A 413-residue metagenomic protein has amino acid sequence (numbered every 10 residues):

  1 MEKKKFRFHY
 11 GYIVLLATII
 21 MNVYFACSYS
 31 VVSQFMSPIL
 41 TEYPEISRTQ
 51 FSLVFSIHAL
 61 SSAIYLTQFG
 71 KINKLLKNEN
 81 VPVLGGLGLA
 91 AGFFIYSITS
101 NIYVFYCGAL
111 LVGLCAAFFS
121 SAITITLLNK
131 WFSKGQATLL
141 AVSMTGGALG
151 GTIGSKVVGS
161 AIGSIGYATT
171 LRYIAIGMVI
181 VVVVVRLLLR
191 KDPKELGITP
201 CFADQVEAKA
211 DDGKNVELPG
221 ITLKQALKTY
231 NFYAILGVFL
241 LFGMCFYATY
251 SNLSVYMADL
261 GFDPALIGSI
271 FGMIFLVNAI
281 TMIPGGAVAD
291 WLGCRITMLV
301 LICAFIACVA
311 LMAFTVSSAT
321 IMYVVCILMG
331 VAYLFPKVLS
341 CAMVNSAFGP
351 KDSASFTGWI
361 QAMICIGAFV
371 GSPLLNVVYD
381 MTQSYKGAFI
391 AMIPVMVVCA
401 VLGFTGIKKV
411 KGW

Functional and structural regions predicted by a protein language model:
I13-R48, Y65-F69, S155, T249-S254: Extracytoplasmic
V32-I39, K224-M282: Extracytoplasmic gate region of multi-pass secondary transporters
I39-L40, I72-N73, I153-I165, T170 (+3 more regions): Interfacial helix-cap and linker-helix signal at transmembrane-aqueous boundaries of multi-pass secondary transporters
I64-I102, R295: Conserved MFS/SLC helix-loop-helix module at the cytosolic interface between two early adjacent transmembrane helices
G92, Y103-L111, T320-L328: Paired small-residue
F118-F132, F335-F348: Intracellular juxtamembrane helix-capping segments at the cytosolic ends of symmetry-related transmembrane helices
G151, A347-T382: A late C-terminal transmembrane helix in Major Facilitator Superfamily
G272-M343: C-terminal transmembrane helical hairpin of 12-TM major facilitator-type secondary transporters
